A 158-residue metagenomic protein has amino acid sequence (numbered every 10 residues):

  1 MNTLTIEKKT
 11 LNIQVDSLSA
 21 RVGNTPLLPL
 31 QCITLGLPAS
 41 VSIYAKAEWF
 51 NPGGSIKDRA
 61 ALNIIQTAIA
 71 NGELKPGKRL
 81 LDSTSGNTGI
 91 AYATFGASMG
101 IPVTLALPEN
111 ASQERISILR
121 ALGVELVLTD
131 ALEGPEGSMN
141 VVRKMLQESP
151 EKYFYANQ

Functional and structural regions predicted by a protein language model:
M1-Q158: PLP-dependent amino-acid enzyme catalytic core
